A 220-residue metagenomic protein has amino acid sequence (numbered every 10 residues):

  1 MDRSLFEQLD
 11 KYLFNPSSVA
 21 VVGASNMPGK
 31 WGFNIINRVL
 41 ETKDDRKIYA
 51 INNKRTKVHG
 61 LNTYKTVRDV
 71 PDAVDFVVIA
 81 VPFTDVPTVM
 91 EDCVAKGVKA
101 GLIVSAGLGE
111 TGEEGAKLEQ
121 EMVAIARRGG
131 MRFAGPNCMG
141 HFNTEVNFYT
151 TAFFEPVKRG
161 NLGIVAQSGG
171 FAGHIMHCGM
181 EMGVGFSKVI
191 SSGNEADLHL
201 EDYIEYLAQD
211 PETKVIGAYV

Functional and structural regions predicted by a protein language model:
M1-V220: Catalytic-core regions of core metabolic enzymes, especially those transforming organic acids/acyl-group intermediates
